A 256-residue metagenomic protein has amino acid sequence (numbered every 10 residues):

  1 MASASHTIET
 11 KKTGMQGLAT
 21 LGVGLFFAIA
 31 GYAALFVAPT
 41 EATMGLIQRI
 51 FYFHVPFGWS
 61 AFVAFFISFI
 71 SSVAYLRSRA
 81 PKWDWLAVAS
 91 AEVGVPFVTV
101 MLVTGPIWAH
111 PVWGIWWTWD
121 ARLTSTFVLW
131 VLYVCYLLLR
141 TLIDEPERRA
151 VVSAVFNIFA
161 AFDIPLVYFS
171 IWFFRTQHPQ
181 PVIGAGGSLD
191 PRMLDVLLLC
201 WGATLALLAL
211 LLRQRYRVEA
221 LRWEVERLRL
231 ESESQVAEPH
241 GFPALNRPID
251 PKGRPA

Functional and structural regions predicted by a protein language model:
A2-A256: Polytopic transmembrane helical bundles with strong interfacial aromatic enrichment
